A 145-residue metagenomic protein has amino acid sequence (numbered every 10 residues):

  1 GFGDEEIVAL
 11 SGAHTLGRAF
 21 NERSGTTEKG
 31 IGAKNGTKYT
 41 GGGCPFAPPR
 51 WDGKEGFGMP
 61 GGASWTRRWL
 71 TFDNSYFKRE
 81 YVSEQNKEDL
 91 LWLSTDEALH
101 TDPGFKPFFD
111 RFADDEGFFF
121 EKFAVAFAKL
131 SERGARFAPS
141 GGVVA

Functional and structural regions predicted by a protein language model:
G1-A145: Catalytic cores of secreted/periplasmic or lumenal enzymes
